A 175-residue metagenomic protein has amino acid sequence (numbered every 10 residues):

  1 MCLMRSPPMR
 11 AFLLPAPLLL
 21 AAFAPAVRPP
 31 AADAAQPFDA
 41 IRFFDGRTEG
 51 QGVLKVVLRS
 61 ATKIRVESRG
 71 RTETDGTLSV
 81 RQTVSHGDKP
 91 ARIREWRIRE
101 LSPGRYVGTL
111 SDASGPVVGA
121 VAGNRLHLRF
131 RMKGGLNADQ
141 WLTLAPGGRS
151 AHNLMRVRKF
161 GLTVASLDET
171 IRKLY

Functional and structural regions predicted by a protein language model:
C2-S6, R10-S60, E73, S166 (+1 more regions): Amphipathic/hydrophobic helical signal segments and adjacent flexible N-terminal regions that mediate secretion
I41, A61-K63, G135, G148 (+1 more regions): Short coil/turn motifs at beta-sheet boundaries
T48-G50, L78-V80, R149-N153: A short hydrophobic beta-strand element
Q51-K133, N137-W141: Central antiparallel beta-sheet cores of small beta-barrel/beta-sandwich binding domains
L142-S150, L154-Y175: Edge beta-strand at a domain terminus
